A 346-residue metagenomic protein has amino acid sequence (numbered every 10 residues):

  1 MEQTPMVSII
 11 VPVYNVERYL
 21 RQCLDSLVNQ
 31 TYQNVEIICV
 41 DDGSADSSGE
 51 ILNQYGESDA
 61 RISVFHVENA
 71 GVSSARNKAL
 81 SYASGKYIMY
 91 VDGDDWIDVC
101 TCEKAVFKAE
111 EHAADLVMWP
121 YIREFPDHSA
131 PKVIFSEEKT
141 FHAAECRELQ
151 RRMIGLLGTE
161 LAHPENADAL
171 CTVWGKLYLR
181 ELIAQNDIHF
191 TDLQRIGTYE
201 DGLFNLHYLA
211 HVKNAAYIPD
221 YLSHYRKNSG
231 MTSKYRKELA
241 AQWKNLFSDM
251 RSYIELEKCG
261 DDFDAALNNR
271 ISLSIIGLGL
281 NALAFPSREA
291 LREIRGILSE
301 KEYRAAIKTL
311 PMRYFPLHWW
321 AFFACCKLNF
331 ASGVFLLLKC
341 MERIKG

Functional and structural regions predicted by a protein language model:
M1-V28: N-proximal low-complexity "stem/linker" segments adjacent to membrane-targeting elements
S26, D41-E50: A conserved acidic beta->alpha catalytic loop
N34-G43, S63-E68, D92-G93: Short beta-strand/loop segment that forms part of the nucleotide-sugar
V67-A83, W96: Glycine-rich, basic loop-to-helix element that forms the pyrophosphate-binding segment of sugar-nucleotide handling
I88: Short aromatic/hydrophobic "clamp" motif used to bind/position activated sugar donors
W96-H211, A215, K227-S233: Donor-binding/catalytic cores of nucleotide-activated saccharide and glycerol-phosphate transferases/polymerases
A114, S252, N281-G346: Membrane-interface aromatic/basic loop that binds lipid-linked glycans or pyrophosphate carriers, typified by
D220-S229, K234-D262, L273, G277-A305: Catalytic core of nucleotide-sugar-dependent glycosyltransferases
